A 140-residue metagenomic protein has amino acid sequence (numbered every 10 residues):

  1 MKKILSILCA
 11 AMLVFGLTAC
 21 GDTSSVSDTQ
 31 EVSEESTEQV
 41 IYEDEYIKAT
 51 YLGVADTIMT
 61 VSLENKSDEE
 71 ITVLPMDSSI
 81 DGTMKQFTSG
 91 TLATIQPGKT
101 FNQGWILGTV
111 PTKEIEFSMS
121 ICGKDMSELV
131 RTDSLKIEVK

Functional and structural regions predicted by a protein language model:
M1-I4, A11: Positively charged n-region of N-terminal signal peptides that target proteins for export
S6, G21-Y51: N-terminal, intrinsically disordered, polar/charged segments of Gram-positive cell-envelope systems that serve as
F15-A19: C-terminal motif of bacterial Sec signal peptides marking the signal peptidase cleavage site
T57-M59: Structural beta-strand segments of beta-rich domains
S62-E70: Asparagine-centered strand-capping/turn motif at beta-strand->loop junctions
V73-M84: Short, surface-exposed beta-strand/strand-loop-strand elements in extracellular ectodomains
M84-R131: Short, solvent-exposed, Trp/other aromatic-anchored flexible loops in extracytoplasmic proteins
V130-K140: Short beta-strand elements
